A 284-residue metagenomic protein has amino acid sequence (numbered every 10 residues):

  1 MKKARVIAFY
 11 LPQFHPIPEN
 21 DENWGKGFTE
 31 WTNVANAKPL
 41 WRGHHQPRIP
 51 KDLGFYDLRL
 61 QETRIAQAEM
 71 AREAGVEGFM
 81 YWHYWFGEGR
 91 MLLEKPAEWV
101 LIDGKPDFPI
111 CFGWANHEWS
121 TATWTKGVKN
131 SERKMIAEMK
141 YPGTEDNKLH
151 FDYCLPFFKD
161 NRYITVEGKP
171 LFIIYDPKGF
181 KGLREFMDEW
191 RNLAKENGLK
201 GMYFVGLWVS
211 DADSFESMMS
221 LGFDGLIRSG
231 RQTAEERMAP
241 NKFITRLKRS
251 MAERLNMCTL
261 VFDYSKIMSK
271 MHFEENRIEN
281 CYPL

Functional and structural regions predicted by a protein language model:
M1-L284: Glycan-processing catalytic domains of CAZymes
